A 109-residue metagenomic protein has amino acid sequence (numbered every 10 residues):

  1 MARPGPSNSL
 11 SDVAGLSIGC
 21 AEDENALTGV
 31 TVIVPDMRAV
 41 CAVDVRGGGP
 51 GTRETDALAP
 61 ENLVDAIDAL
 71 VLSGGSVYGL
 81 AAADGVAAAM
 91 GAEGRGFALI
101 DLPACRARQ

Functional and structural regions predicted by a protein language model:
M1-Q109: Alpha/propeptide regions of enzymes that mature by internal proteolysis
